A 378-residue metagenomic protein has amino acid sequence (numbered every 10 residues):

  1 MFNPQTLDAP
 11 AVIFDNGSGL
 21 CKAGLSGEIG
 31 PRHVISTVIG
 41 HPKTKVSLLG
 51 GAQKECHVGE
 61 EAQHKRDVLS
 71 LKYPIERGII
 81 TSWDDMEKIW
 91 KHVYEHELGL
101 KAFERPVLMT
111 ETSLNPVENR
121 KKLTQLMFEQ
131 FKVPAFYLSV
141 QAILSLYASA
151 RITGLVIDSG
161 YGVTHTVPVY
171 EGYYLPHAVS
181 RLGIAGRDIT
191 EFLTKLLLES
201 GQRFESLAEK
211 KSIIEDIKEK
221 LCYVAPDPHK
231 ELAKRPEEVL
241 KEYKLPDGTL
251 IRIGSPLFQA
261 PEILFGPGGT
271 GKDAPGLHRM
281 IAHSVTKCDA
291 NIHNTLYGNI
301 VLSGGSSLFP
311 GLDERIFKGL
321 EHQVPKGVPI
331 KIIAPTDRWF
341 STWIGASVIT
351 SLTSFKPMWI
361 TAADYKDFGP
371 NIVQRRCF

Functional and structural regions predicted by a protein language model:
M1-F378: C-terminal region/appendage detector
